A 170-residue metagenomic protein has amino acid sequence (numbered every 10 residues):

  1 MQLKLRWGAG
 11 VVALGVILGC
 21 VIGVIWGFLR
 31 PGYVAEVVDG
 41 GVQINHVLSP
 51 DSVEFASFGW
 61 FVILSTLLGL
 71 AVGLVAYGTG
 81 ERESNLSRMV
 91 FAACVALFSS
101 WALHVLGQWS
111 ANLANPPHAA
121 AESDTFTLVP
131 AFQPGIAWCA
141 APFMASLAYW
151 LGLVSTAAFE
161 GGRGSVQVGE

Functional and structural regions predicted by a protein language model:
L5, G73-S99, S155-E170: Cytoplasmic juxtamembrane regions at transmembrane-helix boundaries
R6-F28: N-terminal signal-anchor transmembrane alpha helix
V11-G15, S57, F61-T66, R88-A96 (+1 more regions): Alpha-helical transmembrane segments of multi-pass membrane proteins, especially transporters and channels
L14, L64-E83, A140-G162: Transmembrane alpha-helical segments in integral membrane proteins
V24-G40: Interfacial/capping segments of alpha-helical transmembrane domains
A35-E54, A120-S123: Perimembrane loop-to-helix junctions flanking transmembrane segments
V53-L67, T125-L147: Hydrophobic alpha-helical transmembrane segments
S87-A119: Hydrophobic alpha-helical transmembrane segments of integral membrane proteins
